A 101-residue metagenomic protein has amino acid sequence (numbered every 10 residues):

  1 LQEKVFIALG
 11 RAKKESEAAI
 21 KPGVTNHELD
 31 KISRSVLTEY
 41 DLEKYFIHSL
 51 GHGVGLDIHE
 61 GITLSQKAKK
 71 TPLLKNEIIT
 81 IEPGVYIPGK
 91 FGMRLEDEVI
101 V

Functional and structural regions predicted by a protein language model:
L1-V101: Active-site neighborhoods and metal-handling regions in enzymes and metal-associated proteins
